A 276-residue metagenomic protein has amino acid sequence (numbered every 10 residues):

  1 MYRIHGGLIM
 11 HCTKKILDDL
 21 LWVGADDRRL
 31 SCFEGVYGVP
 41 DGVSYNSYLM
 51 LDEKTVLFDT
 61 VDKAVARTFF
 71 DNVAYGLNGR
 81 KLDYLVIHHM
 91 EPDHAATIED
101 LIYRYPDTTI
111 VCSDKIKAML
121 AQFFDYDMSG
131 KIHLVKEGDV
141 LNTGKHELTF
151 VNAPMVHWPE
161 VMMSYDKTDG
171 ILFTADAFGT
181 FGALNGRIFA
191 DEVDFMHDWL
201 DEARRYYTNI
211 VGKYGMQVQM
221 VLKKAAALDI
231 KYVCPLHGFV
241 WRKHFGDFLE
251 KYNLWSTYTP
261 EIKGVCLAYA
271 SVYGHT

Functional and structural regions predicted by a protein language model:
M1-I9: Short, Lys/Arg-enriched N-terminal segments with co-localized hydrophobic residues within the first ~10-30 amino acids
T13-Y75, M163-D166, G170-T174, V265 (+1 more regions): Conserved beta-strand hairpin/beta-sheet module of binuclear metal-dependent hydrolase folds, prominently
K14-D18, C112-V161: Metallo-beta-lactamase
A25, S113-K115, D176, A268-V272: Cofactor-binding loop segments of dinucleotide-utilizing enzymes, especially the Rossmann-like FAD- and NAD(P)+-binding
E53, A64-V111: Active-site metal-binding motif and surrounding structural segment of the metallo-beta-lactamase
F58-T60, L82-M90, I110-S113, L172-A175 (+1 more regions): Active-site neighborhood of phospho(di)ester-bond hydrolases with catalytic His/Asp-centered motifs
E147-P235, W241-K243: Metallo-beta-lactamase
H244, K251, W255-H275: Active-site-proximal alpha-helix that buttresses catalytic centers in soluble enzyme cores
